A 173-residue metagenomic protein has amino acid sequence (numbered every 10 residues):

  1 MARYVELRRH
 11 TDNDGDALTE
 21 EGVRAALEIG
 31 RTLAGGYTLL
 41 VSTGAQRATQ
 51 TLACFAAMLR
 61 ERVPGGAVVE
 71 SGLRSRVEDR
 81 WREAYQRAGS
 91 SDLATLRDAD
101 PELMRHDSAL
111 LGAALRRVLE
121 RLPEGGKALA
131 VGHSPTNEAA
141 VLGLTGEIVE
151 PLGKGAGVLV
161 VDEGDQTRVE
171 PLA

Functional and structural regions predicted by a protein language model:
M1-S71, L93-R105, I148-V169: Active-site-proximal alpha-helix that buttresses catalytic centers in soluble enzyme cores
A2-Y4, A88-L93, E120-E124, L129-V131: A broad, low-specificity signal for short, low-complexity segments enriched in glycine/proline and polar/charged
G15-D16, A48-T51, R76-E78, N137-A140: Short catalytic/ligand-binding loop motif for oxyanion handling, primarily in non-cytosolic enzymes, centered on
E20, A53, E78-E83, G143: Short aromatic-enriched loop/helix-cap "lid" or pocket-rim segments at secondary-structure transitions that line
R62, R82-R87, R168-L172: Short, charged low-complexity intrinsically disordered segments located at boundaries of structured domains
G72-A88: Short alpha-helix plus adjacent loop in nuclease-associated cores
S91-P123: Internal catalytic-core helix/loop-beta-alpha segment that presents or stabilizes conserved functional determinants
G112-L172: Active-site-adjacent alpha-helix immediately C-terminal to a catalytic or transition-state-stabilizing loop
